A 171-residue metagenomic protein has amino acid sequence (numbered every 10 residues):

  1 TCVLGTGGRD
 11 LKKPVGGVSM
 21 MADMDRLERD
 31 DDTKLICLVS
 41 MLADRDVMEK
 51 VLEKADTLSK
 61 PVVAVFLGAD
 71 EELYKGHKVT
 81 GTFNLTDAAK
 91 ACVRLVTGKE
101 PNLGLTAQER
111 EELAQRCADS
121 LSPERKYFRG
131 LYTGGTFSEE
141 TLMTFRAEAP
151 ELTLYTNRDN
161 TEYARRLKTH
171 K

Functional and structural regions predicted by a protein language model:
T1-K171: Catalytic-core regions of core metabolic enzymes, especially those transforming organic acids/acyl-group intermediates
